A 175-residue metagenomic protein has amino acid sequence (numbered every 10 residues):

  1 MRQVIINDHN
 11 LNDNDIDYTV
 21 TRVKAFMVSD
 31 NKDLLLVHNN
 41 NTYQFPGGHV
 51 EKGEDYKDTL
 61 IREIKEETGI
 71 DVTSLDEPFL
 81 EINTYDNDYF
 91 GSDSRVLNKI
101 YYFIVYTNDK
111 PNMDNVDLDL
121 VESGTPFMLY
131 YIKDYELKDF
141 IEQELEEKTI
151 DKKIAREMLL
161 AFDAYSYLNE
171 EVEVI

Functional and structural regions predicted by a protein language model:
M1-K24, D30: Acidic, metal-coordinating catalytic segment for phosphate/diphosphate chemistry, firing primarily on the Nudix
M27-D30, V105-T107: Active-site beta-strand termini and strand-to-loop segments that position acidic
D33-L34: Entry beta-strands of beta-propeller and related beta-repeat scaffolds
N39-N41: C-terminal lobe/hinge of AMP-binding adenylation domains
Y43, N112, V116-I175: Nudix hydrolase/Nudix homology domain
P46-G47: Compact nucleic-acid interaction/catalytic patches
V50-L75, N83-Q143: Unchanged
